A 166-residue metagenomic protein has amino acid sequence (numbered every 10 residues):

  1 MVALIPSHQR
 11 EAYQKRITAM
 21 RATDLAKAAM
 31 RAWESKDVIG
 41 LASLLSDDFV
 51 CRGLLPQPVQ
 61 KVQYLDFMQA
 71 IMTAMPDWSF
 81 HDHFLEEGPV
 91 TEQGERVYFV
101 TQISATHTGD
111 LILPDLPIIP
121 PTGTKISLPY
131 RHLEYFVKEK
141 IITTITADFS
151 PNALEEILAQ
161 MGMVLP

Functional and structural regions predicted by a protein language model:
V2-P166: C-terminal and inter-domain tail/linker signature
